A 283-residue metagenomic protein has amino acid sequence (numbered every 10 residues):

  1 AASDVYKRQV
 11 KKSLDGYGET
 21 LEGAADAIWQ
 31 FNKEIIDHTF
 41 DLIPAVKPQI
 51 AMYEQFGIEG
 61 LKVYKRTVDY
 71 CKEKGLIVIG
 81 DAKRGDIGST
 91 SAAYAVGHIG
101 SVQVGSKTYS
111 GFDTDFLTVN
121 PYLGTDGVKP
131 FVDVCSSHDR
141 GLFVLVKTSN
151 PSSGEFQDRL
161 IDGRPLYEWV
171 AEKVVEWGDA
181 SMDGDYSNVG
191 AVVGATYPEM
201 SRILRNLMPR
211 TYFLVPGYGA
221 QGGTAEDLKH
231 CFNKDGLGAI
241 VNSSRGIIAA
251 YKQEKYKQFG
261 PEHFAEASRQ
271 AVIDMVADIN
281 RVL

Functional and structural regions predicted by a protein language model:
A1-Y6: Short, small-residue-biased leader/transition segments that mark boundaries at the very start of proteins
V10-F31, R159-G163: Active-site mouth loops of central-metabolism enzymes
G23-A25, K47-G60: Glycine-rich, proline-tolerant flexible connector loops at the mouths of alpha/beta enzymes
I36-I43, Y70-E73, V132-S137, R205 (+1 more regions): Acidic (Asp/Glu)-rich catalytic clusters
I43, D113-D115, S136-L142, D185 (+2 more regions): Glycine-enriched alpha-helix->loop->beta-strand junction motifs that scaffold or abut catalytic
V46, D81, L117, G217 (+1 more regions): Conserved, mostly hydrophobic/aromatic
D86-V189: Conserved anion-binding
A191, A195-N242, G246-Q253: A C-terminal functional module that forms or caps the active site or interfaces directly with catalytic machinery
